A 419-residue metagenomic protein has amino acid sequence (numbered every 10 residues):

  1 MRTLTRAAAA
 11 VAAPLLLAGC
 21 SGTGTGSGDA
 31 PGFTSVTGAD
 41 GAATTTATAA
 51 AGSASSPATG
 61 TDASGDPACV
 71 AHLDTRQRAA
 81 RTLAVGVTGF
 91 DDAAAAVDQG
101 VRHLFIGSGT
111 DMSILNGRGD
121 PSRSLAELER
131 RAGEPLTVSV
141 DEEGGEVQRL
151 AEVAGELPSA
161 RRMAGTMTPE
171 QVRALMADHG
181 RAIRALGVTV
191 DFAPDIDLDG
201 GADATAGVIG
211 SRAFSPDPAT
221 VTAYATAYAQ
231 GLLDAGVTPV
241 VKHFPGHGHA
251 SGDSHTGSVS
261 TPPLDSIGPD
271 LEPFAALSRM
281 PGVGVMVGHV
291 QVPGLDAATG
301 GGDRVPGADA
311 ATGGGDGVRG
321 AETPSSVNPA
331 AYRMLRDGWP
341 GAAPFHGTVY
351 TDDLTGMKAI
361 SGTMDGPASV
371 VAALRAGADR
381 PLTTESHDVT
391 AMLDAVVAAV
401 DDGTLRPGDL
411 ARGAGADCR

Functional and structural regions predicted by a protein language model:
M1-A12: N-terminal export and membrane-targeting signals
A10-G19, D141: Bacterial N-terminal signal peptides
L17-T61: C-terminal region of N-terminal signal peptides and the immediate post-cleavage residues of exported proteins
G38, G52, S56-D92: Boundary/entry segment of secreted carbohydrate-active catalytic domains
D74, I114-G117, R123-S124, A223-T404: Second-shell residues forming the walls of enzyme active-site clefts
A80-V87, R102-I106, L136-E142, V190-P194 (+4 more regions): Hydrophobic faces of well-ordered beta-strands that scaffold small-molecule active sites in alpha/beta enzyme cores
D98-I114, R118, L125, E129: A short aromatic-anchored loop/beta-hairpin motif
E129-G155, V172-D199, V221-P245: Glycine-rich, aromatic-flanked loop segments that form ligand/cofactor-binding clefts across common enzyme folds
